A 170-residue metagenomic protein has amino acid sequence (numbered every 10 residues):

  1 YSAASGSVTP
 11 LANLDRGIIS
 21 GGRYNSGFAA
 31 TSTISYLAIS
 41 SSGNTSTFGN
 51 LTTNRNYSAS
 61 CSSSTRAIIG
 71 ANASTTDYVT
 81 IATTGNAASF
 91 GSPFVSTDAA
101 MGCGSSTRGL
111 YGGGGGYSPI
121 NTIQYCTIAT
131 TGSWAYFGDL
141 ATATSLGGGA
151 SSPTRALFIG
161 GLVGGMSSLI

Functional and structural regions predicted by a protein language model:
Y1-I170: Polar, enzyme-active/binding microenvironments
